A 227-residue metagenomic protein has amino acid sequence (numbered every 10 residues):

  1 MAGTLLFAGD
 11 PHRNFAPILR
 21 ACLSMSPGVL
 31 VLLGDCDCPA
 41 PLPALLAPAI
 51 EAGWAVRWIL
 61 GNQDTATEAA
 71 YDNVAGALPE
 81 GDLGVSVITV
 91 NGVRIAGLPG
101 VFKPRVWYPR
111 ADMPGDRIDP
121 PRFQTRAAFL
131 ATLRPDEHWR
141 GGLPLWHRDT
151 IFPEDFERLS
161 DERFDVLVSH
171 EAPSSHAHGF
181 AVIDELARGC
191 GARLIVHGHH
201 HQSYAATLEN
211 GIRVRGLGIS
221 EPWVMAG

Functional and structural regions predicted by a protein language model:
M1-A52, T65-A66, D161-R163: N-terminal active-site segment of His-dependent metallophosphoesterases
A2, P17, I88-N91, E185-C190 (+1 more regions): Binuclear metal-dependent phosphoesterase catalytic core
F7-D10, L30-D35, A55-Q63, D82-L83 (+4 more regions): Active-site neighborhood of phospho(di)ester-bond hydrolases with catalytic His/Asp-centered motifs
F15, A40, A66-E68, K103-W107 (+3 more regions): Short catalytic/ligand-binding loop motif for oxyanion handling, primarily in non-cytosolic enzymes, centered on
L19, F156-E157, D184: Short hydrophobic/charged patches on amphipathic alpha-helices used for structural packing and interfaces
L45-G53, V182-C190: Catalytic-core regions built around general acid/base machinery
V56-I118: A basic- and aromatic-enriched beta-loop-alpha substructure that forms the phosphate/nucleotide- and DNA/RNA-contacting
V93-V168: Active-site-proximal loop/helix segment associated with metal-binding centers of metalloenzymes
